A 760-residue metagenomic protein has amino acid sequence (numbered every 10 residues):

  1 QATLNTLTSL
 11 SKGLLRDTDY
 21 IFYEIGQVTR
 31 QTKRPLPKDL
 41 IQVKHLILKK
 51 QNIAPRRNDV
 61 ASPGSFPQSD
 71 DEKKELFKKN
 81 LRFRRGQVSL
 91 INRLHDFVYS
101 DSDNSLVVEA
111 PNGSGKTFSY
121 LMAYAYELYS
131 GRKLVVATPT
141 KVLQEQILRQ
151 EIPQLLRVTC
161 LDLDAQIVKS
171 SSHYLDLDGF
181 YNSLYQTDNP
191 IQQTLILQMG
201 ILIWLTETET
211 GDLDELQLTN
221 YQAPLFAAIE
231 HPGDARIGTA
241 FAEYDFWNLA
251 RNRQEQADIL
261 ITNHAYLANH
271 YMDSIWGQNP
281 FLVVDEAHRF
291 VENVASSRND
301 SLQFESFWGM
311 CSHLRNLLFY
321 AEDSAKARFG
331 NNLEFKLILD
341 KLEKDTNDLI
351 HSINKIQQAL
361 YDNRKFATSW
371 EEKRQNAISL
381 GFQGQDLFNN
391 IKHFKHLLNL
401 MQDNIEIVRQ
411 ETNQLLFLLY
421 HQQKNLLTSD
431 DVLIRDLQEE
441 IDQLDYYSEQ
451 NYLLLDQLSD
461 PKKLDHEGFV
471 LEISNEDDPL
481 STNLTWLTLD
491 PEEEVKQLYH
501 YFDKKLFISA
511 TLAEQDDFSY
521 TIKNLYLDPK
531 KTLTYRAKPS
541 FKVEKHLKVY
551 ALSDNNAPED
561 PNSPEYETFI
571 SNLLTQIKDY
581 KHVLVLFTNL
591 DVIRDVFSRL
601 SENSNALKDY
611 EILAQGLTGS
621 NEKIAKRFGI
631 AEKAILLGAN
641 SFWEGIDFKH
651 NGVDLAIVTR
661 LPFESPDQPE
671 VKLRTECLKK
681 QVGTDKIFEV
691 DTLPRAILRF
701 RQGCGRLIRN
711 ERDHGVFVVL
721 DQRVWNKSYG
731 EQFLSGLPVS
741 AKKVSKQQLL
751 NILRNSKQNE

Functional and structural regions predicted by a protein language model:
P37-A54, V60-K74, R132-K133, T138-D258 (+3 more regions): A substrate-engagement module of RecA-like helicase motors
D59-V108: Conserved pre-motif I regulatory segment
S100-M122: Walker A/P-loop
V142-E145, R149-Q150, A240-I259, N263-I407 (+1 more regions): Signature of the SF2 helicase/ATPase Hel1-core->accessory helical subdomain module
D234-D258, H270-D273, L415-L547, L552-S553 (+4 more regions): A contiguous, basic/glycine-rich beta-loop/short-helix subdomain that forms a polymer-engagement track
H288-W308, S312, H500, K505-L574 (+2 more regions): Metal-dependent catalytic core segments for phosphate chemistry
L552-N562, G616-V724: Conserved RecA-like P-loop NTPase helicase motor core
T588-G616: Conserved helicase motor "Helicase C" RecA-like lobe of SF1/SF2 P-loop NTPases
